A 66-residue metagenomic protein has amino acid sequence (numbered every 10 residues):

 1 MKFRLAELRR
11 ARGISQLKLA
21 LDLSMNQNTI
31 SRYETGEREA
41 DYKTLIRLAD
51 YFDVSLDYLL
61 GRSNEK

Functional and structural regions predicted by a protein language model:
M1-A11: A short, Lys/Arg-rich alpha-helix, primarily the initiator
R10, L21, D50: Alpha-helical residues within the helix-turn-helix
A11, L60-K66: Short, charged recognition helix plus adjacent turn of helix-turn-helix-like nucleic-acid-binding domains
I14-R32: Short alpha-helical DNA-recognition segment
E37-R47, K66: Short, basic-rich loop-to-helix N-cap that marks the start of a DNA-contacting helix
K43-Y58: DNA major-groove recognition helix of helix-turn-helix/homeodomain DNA-binding modules
